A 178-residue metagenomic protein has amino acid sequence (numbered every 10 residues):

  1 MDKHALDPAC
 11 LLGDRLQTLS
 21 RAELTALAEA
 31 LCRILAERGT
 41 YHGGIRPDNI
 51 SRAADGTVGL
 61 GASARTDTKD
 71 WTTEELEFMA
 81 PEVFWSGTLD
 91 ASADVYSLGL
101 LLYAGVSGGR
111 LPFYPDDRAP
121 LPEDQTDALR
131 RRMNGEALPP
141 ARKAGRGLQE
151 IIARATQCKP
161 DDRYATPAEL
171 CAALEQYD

Functional and structural regions predicted by a protein language model:
L35, G39-R52: Catalytic-loop of the protein kinase fold
D70-E82: Conserved activation segment of eukaryotic-like protein kinases, specifically the C-terminal portion of the activation
V83-A91: Conserved end of the kinase activation segment
D94: Conserved catalytic-loop aspartate of Hanks-type protein kinases
D124-K143: Short proline-rich PxxP-based motifs
A144-T156: Conserved C-terminal C-lobe helix
R163: Conserved HRD-motif arginine in the catalytic loop of eukaryotic-like protein kinases
